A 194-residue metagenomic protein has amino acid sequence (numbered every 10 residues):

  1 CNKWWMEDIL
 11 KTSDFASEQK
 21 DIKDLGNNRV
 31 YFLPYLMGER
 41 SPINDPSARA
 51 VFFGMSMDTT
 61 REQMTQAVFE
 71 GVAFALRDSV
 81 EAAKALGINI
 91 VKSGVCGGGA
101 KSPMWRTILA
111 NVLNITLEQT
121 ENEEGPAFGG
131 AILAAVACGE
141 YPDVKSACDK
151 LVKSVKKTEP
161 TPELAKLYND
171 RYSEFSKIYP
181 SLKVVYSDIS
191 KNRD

Functional and structural regions predicted by a protein language model:
C1-D194: Active-site core segments that coordinate phosphate-bearing ligands/cofactors across diverse enzyme families
